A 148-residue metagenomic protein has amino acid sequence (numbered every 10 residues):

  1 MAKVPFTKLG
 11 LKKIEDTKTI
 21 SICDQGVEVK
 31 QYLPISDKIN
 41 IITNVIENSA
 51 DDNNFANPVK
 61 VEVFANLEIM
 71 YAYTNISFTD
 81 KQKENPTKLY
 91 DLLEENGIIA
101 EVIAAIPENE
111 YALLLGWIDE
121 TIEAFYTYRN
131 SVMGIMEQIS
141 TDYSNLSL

Functional and structural regions predicted by a protein language model:
M1-N48: N-terminal "first-domain core" detector
I35-L148: Short, surface-exposed, charged amphipathic helix/loop patches that serve as local interaction elements
